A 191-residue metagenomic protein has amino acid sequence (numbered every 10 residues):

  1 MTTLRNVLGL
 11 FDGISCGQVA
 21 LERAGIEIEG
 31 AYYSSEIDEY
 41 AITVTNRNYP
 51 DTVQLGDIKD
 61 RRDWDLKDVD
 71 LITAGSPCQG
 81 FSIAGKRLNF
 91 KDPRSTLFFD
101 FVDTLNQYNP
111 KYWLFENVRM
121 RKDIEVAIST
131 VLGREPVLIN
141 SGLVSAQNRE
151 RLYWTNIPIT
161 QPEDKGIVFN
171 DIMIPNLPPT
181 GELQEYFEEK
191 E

Functional and structural regions predicted by a protein language model:
M1-E191: Conserved active-site and SAM-binding loop architecture of S-adenosyl-L-methionine-dependent nucleic-acid
